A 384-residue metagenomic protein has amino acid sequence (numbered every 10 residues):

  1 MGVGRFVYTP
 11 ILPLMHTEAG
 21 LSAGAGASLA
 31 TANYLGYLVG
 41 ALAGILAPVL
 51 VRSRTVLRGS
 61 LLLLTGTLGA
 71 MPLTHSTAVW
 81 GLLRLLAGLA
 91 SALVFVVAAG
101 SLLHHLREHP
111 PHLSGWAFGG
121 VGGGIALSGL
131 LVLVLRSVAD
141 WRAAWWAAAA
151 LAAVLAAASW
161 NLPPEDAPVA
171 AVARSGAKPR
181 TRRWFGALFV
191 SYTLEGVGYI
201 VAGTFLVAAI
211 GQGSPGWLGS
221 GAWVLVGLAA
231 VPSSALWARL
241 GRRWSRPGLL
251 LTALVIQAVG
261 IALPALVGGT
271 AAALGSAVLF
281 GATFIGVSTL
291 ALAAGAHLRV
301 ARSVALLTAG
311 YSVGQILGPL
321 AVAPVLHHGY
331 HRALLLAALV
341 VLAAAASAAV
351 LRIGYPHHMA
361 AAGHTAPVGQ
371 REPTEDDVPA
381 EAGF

Functional and structural regions predicted by a protein language model:
T9, R183-V224: Extracytoplasmic gate region of multi-pass secondary transporters
G20, R52, L73-A78, R107 (+1 more regions): Helix-breaking motifs and short loop linkers at transmembrane-helix boundaries and internal kinks in secondary membrane
V39-H75: Conserved MFS/SLC helix-loop-helix module at the cytosolic interface between two early adjacent transmembrane helices
G40-S53, S233-R246, L326: Helix-to-loop junctions at the C-terminal end of transmembrane segments in multipass secondary transporters
T77, E108-H109, G115-P164: Helix-loop-helix hairpin linking two adjacent transmembrane segments in secondary transporters
L83-V121: Cytoplasmic helix-loop-helix junction between adjacent transmembrane helices in 12-TM secondary transporters
P247-A291: C-terminal transmembrane helical hairpin of 12-TM major facilitator-type secondary transporters
L298-Y330, A337: A late C-terminal transmembrane helix in Major Facilitator Superfamily
